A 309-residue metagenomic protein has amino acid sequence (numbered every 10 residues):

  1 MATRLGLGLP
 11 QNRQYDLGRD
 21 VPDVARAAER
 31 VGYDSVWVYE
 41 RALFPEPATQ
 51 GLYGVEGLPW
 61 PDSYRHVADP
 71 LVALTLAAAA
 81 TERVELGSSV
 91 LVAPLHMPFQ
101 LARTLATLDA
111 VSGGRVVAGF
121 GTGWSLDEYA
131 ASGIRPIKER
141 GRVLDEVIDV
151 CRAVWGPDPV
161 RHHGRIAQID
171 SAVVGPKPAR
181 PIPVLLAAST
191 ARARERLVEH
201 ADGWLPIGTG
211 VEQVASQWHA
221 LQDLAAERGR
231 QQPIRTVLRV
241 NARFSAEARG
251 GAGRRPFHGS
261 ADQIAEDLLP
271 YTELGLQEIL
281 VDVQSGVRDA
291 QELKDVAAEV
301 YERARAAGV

Functional and structural regions predicted by a protein language model:
M1-V309: Active-site-adjacent structural elements that line small-molecule/cofactor binding pockets in enzymes
